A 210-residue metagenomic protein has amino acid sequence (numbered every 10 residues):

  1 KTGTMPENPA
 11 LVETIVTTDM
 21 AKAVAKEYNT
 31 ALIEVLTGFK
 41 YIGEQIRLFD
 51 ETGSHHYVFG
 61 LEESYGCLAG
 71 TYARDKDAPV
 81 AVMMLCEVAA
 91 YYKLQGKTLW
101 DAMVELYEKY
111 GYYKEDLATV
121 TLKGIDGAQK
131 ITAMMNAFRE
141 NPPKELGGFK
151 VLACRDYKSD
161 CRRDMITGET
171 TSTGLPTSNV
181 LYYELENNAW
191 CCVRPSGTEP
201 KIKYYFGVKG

Functional and structural regions predicted by a protein language model:
G3-R194, Y205, G210: Phosphate-binding and adjacent anionic-ligand microenvironments
G197-E199: A generic beta-sheet turn/junction motif
